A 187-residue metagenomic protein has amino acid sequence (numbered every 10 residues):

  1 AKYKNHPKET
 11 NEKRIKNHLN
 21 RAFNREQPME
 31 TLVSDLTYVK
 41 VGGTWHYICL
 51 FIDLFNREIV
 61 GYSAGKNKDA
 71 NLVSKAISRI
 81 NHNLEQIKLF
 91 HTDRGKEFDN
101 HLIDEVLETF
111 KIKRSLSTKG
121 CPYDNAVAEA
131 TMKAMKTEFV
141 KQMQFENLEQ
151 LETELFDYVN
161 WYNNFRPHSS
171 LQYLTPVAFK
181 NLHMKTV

Functional and structural regions predicted by a protein language model:
A1-Q27, C121, T175-H183: Basic, flexible linker segments flanking DNA-binding modules in nucleic acid-interacting mobile-element proteins
K8-T10, T92-I103, R114-K136, E149-F156 (+1 more regions): RNase H-like two-metal-ion nuclease catalytic core shared by retroviral integrases and related mobile-element nucleases
L19, D35, F51, R57 (+9 more regions): Mobile genetic element proteins and their domesticated derivatives, centered on retroelements and DNA transposons
R21, R25-V60, K66-N67: An active-site-proximal beta-strand-loop segment
T44, Y62-L84: Active-site beta-loop-alpha junctions of metal-dependent nucleic acid enzymes, especially the RNase H-like/DDE
N56-Y62, S115-S117, K141-Q142: Short small-residue beta-strand/loop micro-motif enriched in glycine and branched aliphatics
E108-I112, K136-V187: C-terminal domain-tail junction helix/linker
